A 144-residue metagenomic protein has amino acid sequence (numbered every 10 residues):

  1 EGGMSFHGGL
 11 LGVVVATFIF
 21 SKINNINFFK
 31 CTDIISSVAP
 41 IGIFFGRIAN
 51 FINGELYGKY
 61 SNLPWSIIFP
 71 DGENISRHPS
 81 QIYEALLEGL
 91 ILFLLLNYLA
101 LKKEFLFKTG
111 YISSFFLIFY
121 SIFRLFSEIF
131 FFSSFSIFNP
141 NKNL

Functional and structural regions predicted by a protein language model:
E1-L144: A feature for loop-to-transmembrane-helix boundaries and adjacent hydrophobic helices in multi-pass integral membrane
